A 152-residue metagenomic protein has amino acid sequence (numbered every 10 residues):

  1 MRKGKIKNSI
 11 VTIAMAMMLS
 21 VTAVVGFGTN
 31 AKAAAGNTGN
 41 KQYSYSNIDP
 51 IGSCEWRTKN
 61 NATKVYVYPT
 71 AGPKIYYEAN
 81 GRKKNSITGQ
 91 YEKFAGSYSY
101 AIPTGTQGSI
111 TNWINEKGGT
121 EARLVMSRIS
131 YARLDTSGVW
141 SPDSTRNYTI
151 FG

Functional and structural regions predicted by a protein language model:
M1-R57: N-terminal prepro-regions of secreted/extracellular proteins
K32-G152: Post-signal peptide N-terminal regions of Sec-secreted extracellular proteins
